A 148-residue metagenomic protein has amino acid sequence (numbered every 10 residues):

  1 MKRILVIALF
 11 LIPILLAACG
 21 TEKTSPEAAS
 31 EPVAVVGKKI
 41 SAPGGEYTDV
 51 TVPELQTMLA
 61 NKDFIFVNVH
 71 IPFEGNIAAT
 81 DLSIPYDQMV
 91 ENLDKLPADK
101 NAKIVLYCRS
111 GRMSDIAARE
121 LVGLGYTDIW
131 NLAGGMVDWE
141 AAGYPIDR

Functional and structural regions predicted by a protein language model:
K2-F64, I71-K103, R112-R148: Rhodanese-like catalytic fold shared by cysteine-dependent sulfurtransferases and DSP/PTP-type phosphatases
Y107: Short, surface-exposed ligand- or partner-binding patches at beta-edge/loop junctions that are enriched in aromatics
